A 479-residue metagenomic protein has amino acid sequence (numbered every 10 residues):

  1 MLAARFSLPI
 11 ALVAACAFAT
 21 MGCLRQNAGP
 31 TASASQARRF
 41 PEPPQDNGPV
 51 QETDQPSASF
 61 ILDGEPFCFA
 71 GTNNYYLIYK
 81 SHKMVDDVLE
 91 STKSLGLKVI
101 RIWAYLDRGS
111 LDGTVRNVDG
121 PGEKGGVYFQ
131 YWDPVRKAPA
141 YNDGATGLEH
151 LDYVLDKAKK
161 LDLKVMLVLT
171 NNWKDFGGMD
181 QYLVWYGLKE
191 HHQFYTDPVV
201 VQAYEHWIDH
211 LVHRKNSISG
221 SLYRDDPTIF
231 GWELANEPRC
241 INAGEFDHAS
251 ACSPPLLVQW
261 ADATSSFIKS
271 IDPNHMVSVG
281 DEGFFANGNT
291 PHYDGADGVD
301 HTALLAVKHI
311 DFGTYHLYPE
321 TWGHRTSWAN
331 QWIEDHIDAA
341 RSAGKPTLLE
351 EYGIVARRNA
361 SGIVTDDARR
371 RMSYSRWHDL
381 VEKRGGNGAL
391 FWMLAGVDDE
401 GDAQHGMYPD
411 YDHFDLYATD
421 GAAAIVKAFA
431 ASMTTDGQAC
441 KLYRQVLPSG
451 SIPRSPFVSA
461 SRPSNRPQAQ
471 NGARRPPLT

Functional and structural regions predicted by a protein language model:
M1-A11: Bacterial N-terminal signal peptides that target proteins for export
S7, S33-S35, S461-S464: Serine residues within intrinsically disordered or low-complexity segments
P9-T20: Bacterial N-terminal signal peptides
N27-A37: Short, low-complexity, disordered segments immediately C-terminal to signal peptides in bacterial exported proteins
A37-P44, G450-I452: N-terminal pre-domain segments of enzymes
F40-P346, Y352, A356-A439, Y443-R444: Active-site mouth of glycoside hydrolases
K383-L390, A428-L478: Catalytic domains of carbohydrate-active enzymes that cleave complex glycans
